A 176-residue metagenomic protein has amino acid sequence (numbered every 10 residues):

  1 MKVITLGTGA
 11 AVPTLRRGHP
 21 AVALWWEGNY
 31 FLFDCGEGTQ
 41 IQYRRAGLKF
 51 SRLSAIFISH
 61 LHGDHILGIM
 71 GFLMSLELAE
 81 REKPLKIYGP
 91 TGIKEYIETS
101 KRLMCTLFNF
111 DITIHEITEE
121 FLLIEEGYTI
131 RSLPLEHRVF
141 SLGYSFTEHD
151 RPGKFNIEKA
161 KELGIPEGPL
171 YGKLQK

Functional and structural regions predicted by a protein language model:
M1-A46, P84, Y144-F146, G153: Conserved beta-strand hairpin/beta-sheet module of binuclear metal-dependent hydrolase folds, prominently
K2, K86, D111-T113, T129: Conserved beta-strand segments of alpha/beta enzyme cores
V12-T14, T106, H137-V139: Short glycine/serine/proline-enriched coil/turn segments at secondary-structure junctions
E37-Y88, H115-T118: Active-site metal-binding motif and surrounding structural segment of the metallo-beta-lactamase
L48-S51, F110, E126-Y128: Structured loop/turn residues at beta-strand edges in well-structured enzyme cores
I93: Conserved Walker A/P-loop ATP-binding site and its immediately adjacent core in helicase/helicase-like ATPase domains
M104-I117: A glycine-rich helix N-cap at a beta->alpha junction
T118-K176: Metal-dependent phosphodiesterase/nuclease catalytic metal-binding core
